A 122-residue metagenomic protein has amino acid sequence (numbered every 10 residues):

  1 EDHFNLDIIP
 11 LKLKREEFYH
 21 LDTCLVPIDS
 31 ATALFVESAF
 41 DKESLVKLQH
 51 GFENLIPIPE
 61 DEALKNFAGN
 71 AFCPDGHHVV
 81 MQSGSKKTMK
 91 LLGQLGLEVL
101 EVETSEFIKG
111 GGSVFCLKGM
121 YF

Functional and structural regions predicted by a protein language model:
E1-F122: The feature marks the mature, well-folded catalytic cores of soluble enzymes
